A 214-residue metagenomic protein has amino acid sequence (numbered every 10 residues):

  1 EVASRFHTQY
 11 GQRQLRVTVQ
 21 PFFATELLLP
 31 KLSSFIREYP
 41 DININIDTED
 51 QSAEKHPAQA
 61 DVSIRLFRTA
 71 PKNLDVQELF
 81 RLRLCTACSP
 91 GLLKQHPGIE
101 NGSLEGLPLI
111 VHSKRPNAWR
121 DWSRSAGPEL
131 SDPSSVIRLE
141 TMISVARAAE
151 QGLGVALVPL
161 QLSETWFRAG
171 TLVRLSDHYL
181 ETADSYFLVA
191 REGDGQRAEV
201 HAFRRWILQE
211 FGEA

Functional and structural regions predicted by a protein language model:
E1-Q9: Alpha-helical linker/hinge and terminal dimerization helices associated with HTH transcriptional regulators
T8-L15, S103-E105: Immediate post-signal peptide segment of exported/extracytoplasmic ligand-binding proteins
G11-K72: Central regulatory/effector-binding core of bacterial HTH transcription factors
R16-T18, S63, A87, I110 (+2 more regions): Short, well-ordered beta-strand segments
P21, S113, A190-G193: Short loop or secondary-structure boundary microenvironments that flank and position key functional residues
L27, G195-Q209: Short amphipathic alpha-helical coupling segments at ligand-binding clamshell hinges and other catalytic/signaling
P57, T69-L153, V158-A183, E210-A214: C-terminal regulatory
A87-P90, Y186-Q196: A bilobed periplasmic-binding-protein/Venus flytrap-type ligand-binding module shared by bacterial periplasmic
